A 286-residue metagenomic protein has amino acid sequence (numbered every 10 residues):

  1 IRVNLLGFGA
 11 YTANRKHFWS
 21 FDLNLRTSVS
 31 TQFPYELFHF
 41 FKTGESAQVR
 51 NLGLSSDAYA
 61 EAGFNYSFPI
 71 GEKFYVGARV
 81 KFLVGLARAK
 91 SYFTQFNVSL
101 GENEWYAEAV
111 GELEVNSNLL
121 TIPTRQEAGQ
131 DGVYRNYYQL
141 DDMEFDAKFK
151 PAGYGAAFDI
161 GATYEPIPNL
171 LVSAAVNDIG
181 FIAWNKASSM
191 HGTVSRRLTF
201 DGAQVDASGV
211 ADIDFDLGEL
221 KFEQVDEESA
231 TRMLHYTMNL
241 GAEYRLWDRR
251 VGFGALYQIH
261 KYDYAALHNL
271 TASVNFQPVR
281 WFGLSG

Functional and structural regions predicted by a protein language model:
I1-T27: N-terminal, post-signal peptide beta-strand-biased segments of exported outer-membrane/organellar beta-barrel and other
S28-P34: Hydrophobic alpha-helical transmembrane segments of integral membrane proteins
L37-G286: Outer-membrane beta-barrel porins/channels
